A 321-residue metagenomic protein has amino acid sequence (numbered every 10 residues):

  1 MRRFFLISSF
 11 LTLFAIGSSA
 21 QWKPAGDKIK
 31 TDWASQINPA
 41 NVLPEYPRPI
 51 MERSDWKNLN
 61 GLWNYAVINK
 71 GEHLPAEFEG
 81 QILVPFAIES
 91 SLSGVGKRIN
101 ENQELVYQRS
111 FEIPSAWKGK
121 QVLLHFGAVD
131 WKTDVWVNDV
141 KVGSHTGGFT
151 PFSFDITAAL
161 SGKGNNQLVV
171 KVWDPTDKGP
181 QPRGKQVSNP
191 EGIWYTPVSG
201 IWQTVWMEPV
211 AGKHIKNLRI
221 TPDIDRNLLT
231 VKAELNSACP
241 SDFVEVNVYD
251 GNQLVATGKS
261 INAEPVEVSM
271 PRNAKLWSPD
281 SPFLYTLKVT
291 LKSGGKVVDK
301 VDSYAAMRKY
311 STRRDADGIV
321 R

Functional and structural regions predicted by a protein language model:
R2-I7, A20-R321: Secreted/periplasmic carbohydrate-active enzymes, especially glycoside hydrolases
I7-A15: Bacterial N-terminal signal peptides
